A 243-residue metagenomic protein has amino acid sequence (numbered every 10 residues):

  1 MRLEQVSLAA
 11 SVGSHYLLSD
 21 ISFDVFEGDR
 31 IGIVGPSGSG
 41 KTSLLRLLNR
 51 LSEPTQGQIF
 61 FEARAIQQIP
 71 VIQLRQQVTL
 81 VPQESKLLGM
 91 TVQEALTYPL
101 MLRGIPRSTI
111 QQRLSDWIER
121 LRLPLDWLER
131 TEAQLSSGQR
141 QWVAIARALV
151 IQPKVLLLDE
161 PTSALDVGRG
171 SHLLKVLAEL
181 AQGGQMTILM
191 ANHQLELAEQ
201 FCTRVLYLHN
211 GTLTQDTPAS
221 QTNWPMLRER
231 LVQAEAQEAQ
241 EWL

Functional and structural regions predicted by a protein language model:
N49: Helix-to-loop junction immediately C-terminal to a conserved catalytic motif
G57-A65, L74: Conserved ABC transporter NBD signature motif
T109-D126: Conserved ABC ATPase "signature" region
T131-L135, Q139: Conserved ABC ATPase signature
Q152: Conserved catalytic motifs of ABC-family nucleotide-binding domains
L156-D159: Catalytic Walker B motif of ABC-type/P-loop ATPase nucleotide-binding domains
N192-H193: H-loop/switch region of ABC-family ATPase nucleotide-binding domains
